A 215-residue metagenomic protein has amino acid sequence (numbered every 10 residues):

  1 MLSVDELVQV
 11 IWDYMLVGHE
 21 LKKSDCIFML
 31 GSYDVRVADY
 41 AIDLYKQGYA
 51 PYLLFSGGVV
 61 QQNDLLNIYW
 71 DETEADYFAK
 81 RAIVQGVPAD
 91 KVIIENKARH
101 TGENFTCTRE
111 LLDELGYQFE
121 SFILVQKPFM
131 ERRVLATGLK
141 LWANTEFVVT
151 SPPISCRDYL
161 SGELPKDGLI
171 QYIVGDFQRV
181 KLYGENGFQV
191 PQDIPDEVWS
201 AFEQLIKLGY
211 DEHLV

Functional and structural regions predicted by a protein language model:
M1-I173: A structural signal for short, hydrophobic/glycine-enriched beta-strand patches
L160-V215: A conserved mid-domain beta-alpha-beta active-site/ligand-binding segment of alpha/beta enzyme cores
